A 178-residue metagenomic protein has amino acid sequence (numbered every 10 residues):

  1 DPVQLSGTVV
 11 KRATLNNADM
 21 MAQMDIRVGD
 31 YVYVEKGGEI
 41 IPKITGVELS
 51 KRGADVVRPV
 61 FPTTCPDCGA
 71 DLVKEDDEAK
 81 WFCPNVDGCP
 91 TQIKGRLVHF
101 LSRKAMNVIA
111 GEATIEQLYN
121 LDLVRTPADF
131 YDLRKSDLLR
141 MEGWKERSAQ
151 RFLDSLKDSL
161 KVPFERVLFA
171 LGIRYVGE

Functional and structural regions predicted by a protein language model:
D1-D55: Conserved nucleotide-binding/hydrolysis modules and their immediate coupling elements across P-loop/ASCE NTPase motors
V32-E178: Structural signature for extended repeat/solenoid scaffolds and their inter-repeat hinge/linker regions, spanning
